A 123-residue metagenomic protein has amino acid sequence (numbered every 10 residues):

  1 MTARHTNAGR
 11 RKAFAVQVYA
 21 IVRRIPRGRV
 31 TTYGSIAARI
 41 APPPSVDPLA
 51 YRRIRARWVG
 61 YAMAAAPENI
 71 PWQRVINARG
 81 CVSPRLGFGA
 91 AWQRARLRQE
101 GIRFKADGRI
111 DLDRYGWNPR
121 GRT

Functional and structural regions predicted by a protein language model:
T2-T123: Nucleic acid-binding interface residues in structured DNA/RNA-binding domains, emphasizing the DNA-engaging scaffolds
